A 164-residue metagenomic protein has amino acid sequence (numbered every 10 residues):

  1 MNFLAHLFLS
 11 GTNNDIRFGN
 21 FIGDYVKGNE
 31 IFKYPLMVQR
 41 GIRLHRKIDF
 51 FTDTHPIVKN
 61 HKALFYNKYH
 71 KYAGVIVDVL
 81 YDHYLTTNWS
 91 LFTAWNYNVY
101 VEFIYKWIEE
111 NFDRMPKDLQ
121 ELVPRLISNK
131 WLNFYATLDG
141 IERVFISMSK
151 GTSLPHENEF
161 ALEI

Functional and structural regions predicted by a protein language model:
M1-W89, T93, E163: An N-terminal structural lobe/cap that precedes and organizes the functional/catalytic core across diverse proteins
L64-R125, N129: Active-site-proximal alpha-helical scaffolds that flank and shape metal-associated catalytic sites
V101-I164: An amphipathic alpha-helical core segment
